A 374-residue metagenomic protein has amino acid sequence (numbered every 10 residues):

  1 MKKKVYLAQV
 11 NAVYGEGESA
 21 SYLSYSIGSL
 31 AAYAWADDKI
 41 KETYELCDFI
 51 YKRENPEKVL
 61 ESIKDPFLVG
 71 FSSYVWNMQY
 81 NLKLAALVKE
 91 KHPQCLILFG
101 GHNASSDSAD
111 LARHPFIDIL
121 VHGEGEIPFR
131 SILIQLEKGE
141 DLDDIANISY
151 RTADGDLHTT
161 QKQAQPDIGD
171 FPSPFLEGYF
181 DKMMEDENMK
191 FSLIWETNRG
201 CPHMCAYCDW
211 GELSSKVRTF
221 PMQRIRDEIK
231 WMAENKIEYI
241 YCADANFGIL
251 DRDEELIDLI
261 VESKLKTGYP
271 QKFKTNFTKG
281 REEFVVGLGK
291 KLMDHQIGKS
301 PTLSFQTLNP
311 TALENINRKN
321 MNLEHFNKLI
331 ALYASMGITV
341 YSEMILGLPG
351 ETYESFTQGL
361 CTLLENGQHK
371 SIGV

Functional and structural regions predicted by a protein language model:
M1-V5, V13, I145, R151-I194: N-terminal [4Fe-4S]-dependent radical SAM core
K4, Y33-W35, I40-A164: Glycine-rich beta-alpha loop elements in corrinoid/cobalamin-binding modules across cobalamin-dependent enzymes
V5, Y44, I97, I145 (+5 more regions): Hydrophobic/aromatic residues located in beta-strands of well-ordered beta-sheets within soluble catalytic
L7, F71, F99, H122 (+5 more regions): Conserved beta-strand positions
Y14-G28: Glycine- and acidic-residue-enriched helix-capping/strand-helix junction motifs
K91-L96, I117, Y269-Q271, I297 (+2 more regions): A short helix->loop->beta-strand "cap" motif at the edges of active sites that frequently abuts
S108-R113, L288, P349-E365: Catalytic cores of alpha/beta
F175-M336, L346: Radical SAM [4Fe-4S] cluster-binding motif and immediate context
